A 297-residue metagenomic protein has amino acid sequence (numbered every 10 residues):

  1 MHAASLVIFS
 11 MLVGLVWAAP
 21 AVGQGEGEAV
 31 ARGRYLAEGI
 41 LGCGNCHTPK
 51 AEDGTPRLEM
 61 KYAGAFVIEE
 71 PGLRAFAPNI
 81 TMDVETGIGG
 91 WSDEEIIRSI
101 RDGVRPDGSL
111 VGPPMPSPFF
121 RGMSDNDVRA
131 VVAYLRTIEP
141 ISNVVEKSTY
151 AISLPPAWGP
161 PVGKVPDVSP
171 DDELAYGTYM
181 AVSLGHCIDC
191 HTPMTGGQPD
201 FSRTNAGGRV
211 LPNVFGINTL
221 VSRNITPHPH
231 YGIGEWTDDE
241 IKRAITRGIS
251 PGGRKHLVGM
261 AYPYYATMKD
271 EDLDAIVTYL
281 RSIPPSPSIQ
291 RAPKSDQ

Functional and structural regions predicted by a protein language model:
S5-V16: Bacterial N-terminal signal peptides
A19-E38, D53, P155-V182: Electrostatic cytochrome c docking/interface patches
G33, I40-K50, I96, V131 (+5 more regions): The canonical Cys-X-X-Cys-His
E38-L41, A75-A77, L110-G112, G185 (+1 more regions): Extracytoplasmic
C46-E52, R101, P116, R136-T137 (+2 more regions): Detector for the c-type heme attachment site
K61-I97, P118-V128, T204-A244, Y262-L273: Electron-transfer interface patches adjacent to heme c in soluble/periplasmic c-type cytochromes and di-/multiheme
S92-P106, F119-V145, T237-G253, Y262-R291: C-terminal capping alpha-helices of c-type cytochrome domains
V145-K164, V214-F215: Alpha-helical membrane-targeting segments
